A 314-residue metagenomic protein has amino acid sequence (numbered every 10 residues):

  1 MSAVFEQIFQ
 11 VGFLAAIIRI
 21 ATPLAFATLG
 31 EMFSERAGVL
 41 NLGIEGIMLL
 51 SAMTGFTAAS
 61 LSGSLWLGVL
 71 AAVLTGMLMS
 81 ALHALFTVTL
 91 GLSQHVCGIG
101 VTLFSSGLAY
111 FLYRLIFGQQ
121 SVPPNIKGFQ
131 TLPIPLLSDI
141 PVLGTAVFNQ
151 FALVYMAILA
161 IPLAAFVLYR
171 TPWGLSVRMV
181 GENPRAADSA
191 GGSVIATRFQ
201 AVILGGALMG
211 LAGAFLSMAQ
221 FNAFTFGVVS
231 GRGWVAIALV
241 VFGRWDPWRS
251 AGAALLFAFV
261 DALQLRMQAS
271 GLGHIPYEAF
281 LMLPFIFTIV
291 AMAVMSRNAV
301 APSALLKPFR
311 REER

Functional and structural regions predicted by a protein language model:
M1-F26, L40, T54, L61-L67: Membrane-interfacial amphipathic/re-entrant helices at transmembrane-helix boundaries
L14-I17, A21, G46, L50 (+6 more regions): Hydrophobic alpha-helical transmembrane segments
A27-T28, A52-F56, S106-Y110, M156-A165 (+4 more regions): Hydrophobic core segments of alpha-helical transmembrane domains in multi-pass membrane transport and ion-translocation
G63-L108, D261: Alpha-helical transmembrane segments within multi-pass membrane transporters and channels
S106-R170, G271-F280, L306-R314: Transmembrane helix-bundle core of multi-pass membrane transporters and related energy-transducing complexes
A146-F224, P247-W248, G252: Helix-loop-helix "hairpin" substructures at the membrane interface of multi-pass membrane proteins
E182, S189, S193-A196, R266-R314: Cytosolic-side transmembrane-helix boundaries in multi-pass membrane proteins
Q220-F285: Transmembrane alpha-helical segments in multi-pass inner-membrane proteins
